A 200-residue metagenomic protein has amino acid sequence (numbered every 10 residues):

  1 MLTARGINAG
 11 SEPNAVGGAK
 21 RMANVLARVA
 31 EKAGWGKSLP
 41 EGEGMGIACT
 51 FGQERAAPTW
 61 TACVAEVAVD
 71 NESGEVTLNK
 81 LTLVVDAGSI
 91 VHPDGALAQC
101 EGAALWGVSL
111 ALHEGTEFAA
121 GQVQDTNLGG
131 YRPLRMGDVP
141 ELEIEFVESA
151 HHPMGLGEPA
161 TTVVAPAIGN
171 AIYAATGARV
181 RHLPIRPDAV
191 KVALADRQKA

Functional and structural regions predicted by a protein language model:
M1-E54, A62-V64, A68-A200: C-terminal catalytic domains of large/alpha subunits in multi-subunit enzymes
